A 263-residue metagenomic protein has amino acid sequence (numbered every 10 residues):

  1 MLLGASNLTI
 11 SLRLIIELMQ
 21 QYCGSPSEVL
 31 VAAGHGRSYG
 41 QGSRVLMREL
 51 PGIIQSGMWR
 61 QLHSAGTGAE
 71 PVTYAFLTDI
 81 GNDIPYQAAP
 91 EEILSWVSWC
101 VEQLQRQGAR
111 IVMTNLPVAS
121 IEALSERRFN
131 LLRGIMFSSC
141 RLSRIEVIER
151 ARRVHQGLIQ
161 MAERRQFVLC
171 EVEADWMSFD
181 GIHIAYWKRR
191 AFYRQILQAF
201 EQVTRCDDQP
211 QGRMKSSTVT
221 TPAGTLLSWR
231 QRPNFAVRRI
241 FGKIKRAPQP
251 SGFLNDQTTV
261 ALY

Functional and structural regions predicted by a protein language model:
M1-E92, A247-L262: Conserved SGNH/GDSL esterase-like catalytic core that processes O-acyl groups on lipids and polysaccharides
L2, L30-V31, F76, G108-L116 (+1 more regions): A structural signal for short, well-ordered beta-strand segments and their strand-loop junctions that often border
I53-H63, A89-C100, V147-G157, R189-R194: Well-ordered, non-membrane alpha-helical segments in soluble/globular domains
D83-E91, R141-I148, H183-I184: The substrate-binding groove and active-site-proximal loops of carbohydrate-active enzymes, especially glycoside
I111-F129: Short, solvent-exposed beta-strand-terminating loops
N115-P117, F167-I182, Q211-M214: Acidic carboxylate-rich catalytic motifs and surrounding loops in phosphoryl-/glycosyl-chemistry enzymes
A123-V172, Q198: Substrate-gating cap/lid alpha-helix
D180-H183, W187-Y263: Conserved catalytic region of serine esterases and O-acyltransferases that act on ester linkages in lipids
